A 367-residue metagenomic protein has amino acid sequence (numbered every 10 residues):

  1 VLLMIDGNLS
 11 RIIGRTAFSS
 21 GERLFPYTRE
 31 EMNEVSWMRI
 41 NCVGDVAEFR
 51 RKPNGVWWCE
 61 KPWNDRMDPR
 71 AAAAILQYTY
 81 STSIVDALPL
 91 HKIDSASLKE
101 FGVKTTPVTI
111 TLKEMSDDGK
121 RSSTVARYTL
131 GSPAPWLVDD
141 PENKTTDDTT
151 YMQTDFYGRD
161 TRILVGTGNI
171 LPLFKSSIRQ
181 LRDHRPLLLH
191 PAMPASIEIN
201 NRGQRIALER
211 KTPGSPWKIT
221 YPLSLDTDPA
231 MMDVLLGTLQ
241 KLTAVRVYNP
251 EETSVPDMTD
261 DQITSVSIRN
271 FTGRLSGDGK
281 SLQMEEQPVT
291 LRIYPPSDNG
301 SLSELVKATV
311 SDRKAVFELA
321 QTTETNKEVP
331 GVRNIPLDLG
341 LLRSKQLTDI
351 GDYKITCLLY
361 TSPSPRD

Functional and structural regions predicted by a protein language model:
V1-S362: Long, low-complexity, repeat-rich, intrinsically disordered, solvent-exposed domains used in surface/appendage assembly
P363-D367: A short, hydrophobic C-terminal helix/tail in secreted or cell-surface proteins
